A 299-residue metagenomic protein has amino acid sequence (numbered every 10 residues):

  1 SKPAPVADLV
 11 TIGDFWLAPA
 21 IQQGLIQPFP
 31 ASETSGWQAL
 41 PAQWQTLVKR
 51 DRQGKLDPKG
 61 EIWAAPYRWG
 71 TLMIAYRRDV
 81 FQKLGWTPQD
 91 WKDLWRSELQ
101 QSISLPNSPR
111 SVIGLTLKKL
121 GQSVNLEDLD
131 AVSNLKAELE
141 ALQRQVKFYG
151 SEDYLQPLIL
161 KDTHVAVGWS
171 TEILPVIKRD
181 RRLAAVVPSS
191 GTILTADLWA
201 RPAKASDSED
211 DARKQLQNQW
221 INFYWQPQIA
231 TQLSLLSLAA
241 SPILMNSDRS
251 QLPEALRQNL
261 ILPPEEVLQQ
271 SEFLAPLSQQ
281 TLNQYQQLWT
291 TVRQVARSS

Functional and structural regions predicted by a protein language model:
S1-P19: Early extracytoplasmic/lumenal segment of secretory-pathway proteins
P5-V10, Q27-S32, W37-M73, S102: A structural signal for short loop-to-beta-strand junctions that line the ligand-binding cleft of periplasmic/secreted
T11-W16, E33, R77, S151-E152 (+1 more regions): Beta->alpha turn/N-cap motifs
I21-F29, P58-E61, V176-V187: Ligand-binding "clamshell"
A75-V80, A196-R213, Q232-L236: A bilobed periplasmic-binding-protein/Venus flytrap-type ligand-binding module shared by bacterial periplasmic
K83-E98: Flexible hinge/capping segments at coil-to-helix
S104-S108, V112, T116-P188: Ligand-binding pocket segment of bilobal, Venus flytrap-like solute-binding proteins
T231-S299: C-terminal capping/gating helix-and-loop segments adjacent to ligand/active sites or protein-protein/ligand interfaces
